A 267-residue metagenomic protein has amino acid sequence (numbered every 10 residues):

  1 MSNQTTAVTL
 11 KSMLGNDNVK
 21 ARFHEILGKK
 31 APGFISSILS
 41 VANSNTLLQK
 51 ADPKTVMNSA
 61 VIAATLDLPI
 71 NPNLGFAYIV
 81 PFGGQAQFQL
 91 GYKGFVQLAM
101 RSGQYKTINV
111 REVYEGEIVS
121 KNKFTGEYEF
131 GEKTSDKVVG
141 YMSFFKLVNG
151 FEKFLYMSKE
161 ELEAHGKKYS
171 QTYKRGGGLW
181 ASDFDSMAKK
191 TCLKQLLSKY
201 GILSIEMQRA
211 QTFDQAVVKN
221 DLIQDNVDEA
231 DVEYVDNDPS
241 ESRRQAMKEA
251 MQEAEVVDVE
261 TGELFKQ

Functional and structural regions predicted by a protein language model:
M1-A51, R209, A216-Q267: Interfaces that engage single-stranded nucleic acids at replication/repair/recombination sites
T6, S12-L203: Binding-interface segments
E161-Q252: Accessory, usually C-terminal, subdomains that scaffold auxiliary metal cofactors
